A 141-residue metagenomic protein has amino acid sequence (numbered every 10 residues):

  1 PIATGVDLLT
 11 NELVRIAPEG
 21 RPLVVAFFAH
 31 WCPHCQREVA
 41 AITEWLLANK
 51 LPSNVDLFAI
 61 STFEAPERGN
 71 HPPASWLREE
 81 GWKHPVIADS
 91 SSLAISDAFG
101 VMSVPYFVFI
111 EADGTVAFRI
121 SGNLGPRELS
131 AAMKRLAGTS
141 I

Functional and structural regions predicted by a protein language model:
P1-T4, V116-F118, I141: N-terminal targeting signals for export/organelle localization
I2-L23, L47: A short beta-strand-turn-helix
G5-V6, F27, F109: Hydrophobic beta-strand positions
V14-Q36, I42: Short active-site neighborhood of thiol/selenol oxidoreductases, capturing the structured segment around
R21, E80-K83, D89-R135: Thiol/disulfide oxidoreductase modules built on the thioredoxin-like
V24-V25, L57, F107: Hydrophobic beta-strand anchors of alpha/beta hydrolase catalytic cores
F27, I60-T62, A112: Cofactor-binding loop segments of dinucleotide-utilizing enzymes, especially the Rossmann-like FAD- and NAD(P)+-binding
Q36-E80, A88-D97: Structural microenvironment flanking redox-active thiols in thiol-disulfide oxidoreductases
